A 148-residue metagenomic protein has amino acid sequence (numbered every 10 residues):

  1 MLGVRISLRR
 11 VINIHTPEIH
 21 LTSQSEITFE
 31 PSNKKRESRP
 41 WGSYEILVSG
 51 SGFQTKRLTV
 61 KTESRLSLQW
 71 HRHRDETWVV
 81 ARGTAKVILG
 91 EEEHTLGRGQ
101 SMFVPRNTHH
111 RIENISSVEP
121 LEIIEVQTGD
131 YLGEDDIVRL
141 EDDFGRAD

Functional and structural regions predicted by a protein language model:
L2-L8: Extreme N-terminal basic, low-complexity initiation segments that serve as generic localization/processing leaders
I27, P31-S38, R111-D148: Double-stranded beta-helix
N33-W70, R74-D75: A short glycine-rich, His/Asp/Glu-containing loop-to-beta-strand
R57, T77, E92-H94: Short, surface-exposed secondary-structure edge patches
S67-L68, V87-I88, V104, H110-S117 (+1 more regions): Short beta-strand His + acidic residue motifs that chelate non-heme Fe in jelly-roll/DSBH and cupin folds
H73-K86, G90: Glycine- and acidic-residue-biased ligand/ion/polar-headgroup-sensing regions
E91-N107: Short acidic-glycine-tyrosine-enriched beta hairpin
